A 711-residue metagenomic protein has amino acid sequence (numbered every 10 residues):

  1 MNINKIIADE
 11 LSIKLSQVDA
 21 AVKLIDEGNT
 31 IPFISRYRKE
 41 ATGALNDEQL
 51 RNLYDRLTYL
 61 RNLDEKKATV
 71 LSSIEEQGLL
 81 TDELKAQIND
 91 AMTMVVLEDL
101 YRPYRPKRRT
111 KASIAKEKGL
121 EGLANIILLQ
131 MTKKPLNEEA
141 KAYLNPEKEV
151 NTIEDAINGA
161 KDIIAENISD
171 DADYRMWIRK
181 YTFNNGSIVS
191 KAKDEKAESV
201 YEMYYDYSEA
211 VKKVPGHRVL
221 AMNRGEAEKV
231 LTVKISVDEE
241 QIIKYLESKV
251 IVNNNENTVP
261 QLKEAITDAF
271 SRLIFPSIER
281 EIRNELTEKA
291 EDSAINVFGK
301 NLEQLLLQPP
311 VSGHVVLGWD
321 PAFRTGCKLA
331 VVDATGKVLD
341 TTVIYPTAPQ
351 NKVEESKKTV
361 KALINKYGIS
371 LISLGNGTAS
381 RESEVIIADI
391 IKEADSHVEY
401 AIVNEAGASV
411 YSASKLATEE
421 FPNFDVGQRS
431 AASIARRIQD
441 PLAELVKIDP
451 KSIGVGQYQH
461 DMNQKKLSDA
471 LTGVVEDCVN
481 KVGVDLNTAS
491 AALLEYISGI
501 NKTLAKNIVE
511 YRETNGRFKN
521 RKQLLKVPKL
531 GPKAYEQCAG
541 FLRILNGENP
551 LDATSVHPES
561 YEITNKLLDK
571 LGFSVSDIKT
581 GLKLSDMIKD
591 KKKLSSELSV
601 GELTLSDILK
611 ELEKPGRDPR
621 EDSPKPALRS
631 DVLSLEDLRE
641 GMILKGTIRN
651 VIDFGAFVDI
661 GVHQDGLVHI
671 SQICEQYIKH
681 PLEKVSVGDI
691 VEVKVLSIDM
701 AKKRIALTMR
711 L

Functional and structural regions predicted by a protein language model:
K23-D26, P103, I114-E117, A221-G225 (+16 more regions): Replace "in large, NTP-powered and nucleic-acid-processing enzymes" with "in large, NTP-powered factors and other
T30-I31, T42, N46-E147, K481-D622 (+4 more regions): Accessory alpha-helical DNA-binding modules that contact the DNA backbone or grooves
Y37-K39, L128, D238, P321 (+11 more regions): Short, ordered loop/turn segments at secondary-structure junctions
Q49-R51, L63, A68-G318, A322-N423 (+1 more regions): Duplex nucleic acid-engaging cores and interfaces of nucleic-acid transaction enzymes
V96, A401, G407, S412-V482 (+1 more regions): Long, charge-rich intrinsically disordered scaffolds of nucleic-acid metabolism proteins
E139-I153, Y207-S208, I243-F270, I274 (+3 more regions): Low-complexity, acidic/Ser/Thr- and charged residue-rich accessory regions of DNA metabolism proteins
K180-I188, W319-F323, G377-A379, V403-V410 (+5 more regions): A glycine-rich phosphate-binding loop feature that marks nucleotide/adenosyl-phosphate handling sites
E281-G299, S452-G483, K592-E640: Long, charged amphipathic helices and adjacent flexible linkers at domain junctions
